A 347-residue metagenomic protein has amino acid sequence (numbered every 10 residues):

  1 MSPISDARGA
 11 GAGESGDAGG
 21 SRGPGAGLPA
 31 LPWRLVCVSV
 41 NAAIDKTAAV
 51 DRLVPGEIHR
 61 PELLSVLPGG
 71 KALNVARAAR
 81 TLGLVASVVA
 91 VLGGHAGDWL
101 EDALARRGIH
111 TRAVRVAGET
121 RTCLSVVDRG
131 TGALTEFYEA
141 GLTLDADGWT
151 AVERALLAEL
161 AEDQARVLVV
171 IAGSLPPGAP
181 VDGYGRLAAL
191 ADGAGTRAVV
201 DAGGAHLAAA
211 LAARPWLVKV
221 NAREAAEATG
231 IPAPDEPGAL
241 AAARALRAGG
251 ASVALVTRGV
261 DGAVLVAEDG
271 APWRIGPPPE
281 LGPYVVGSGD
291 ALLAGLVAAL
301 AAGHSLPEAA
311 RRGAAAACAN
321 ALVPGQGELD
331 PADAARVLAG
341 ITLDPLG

Functional and structural regions predicted by a protein language model:
M1-V89, D98-W99, G347: Glycine-rich phosphate/adenosyl-contacting loop at the front of the ribokinase-like
P3-D6, E236-G347: Conserved phosphate-binding/catalytic region of the ribokinase-like
L35, V85-A86, T111, A198 (+1 more regions): Hydrophobic anchor at the start of a short beta-strand that flanks the dinucleotide cofactor-binding loop
R77, T122-V126, G262-V266: Short beta-strand scaffold segments in enzyme catalytic cores
R80, D192, A301: Gly/Ala-rich phosphate-binding loop of Rossmann-like dinucleotide-binding domains, activating on the conserved
R80-V167, R336-G347: Conserved N-terminal subdomain of the carbohydrate kinase-like
E136-Y138, R166-S174, D201, K219-E224: Short beta-strands and strand-loop turn motifs
V181-A198, A202-P272: Conserved phosphate/ATP/ADP-binding segment of small-molecule kinases
